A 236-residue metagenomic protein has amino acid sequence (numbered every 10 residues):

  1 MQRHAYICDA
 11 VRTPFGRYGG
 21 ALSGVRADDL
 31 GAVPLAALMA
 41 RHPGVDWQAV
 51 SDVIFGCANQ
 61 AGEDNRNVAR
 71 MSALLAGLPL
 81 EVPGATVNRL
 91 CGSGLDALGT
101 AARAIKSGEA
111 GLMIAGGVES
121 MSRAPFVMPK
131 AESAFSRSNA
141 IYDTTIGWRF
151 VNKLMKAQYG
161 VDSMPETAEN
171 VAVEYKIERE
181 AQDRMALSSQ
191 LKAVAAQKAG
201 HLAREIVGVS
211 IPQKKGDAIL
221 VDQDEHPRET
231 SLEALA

Functional and structural regions predicted by a protein language model:
M1-R70, A76, P83, T167-R179 (+2 more regions): Conserved active-site "lid/cap" helical segment
Q2-H4, Q48-S51, L78-P83, S93 (+4 more regions): Short coil/turn connectors at secondary-structure junctions
D9-V11, C57-A58, A76, G116-V118 (+3 more regions): Fold-independent oxyanion-binding glycine-rich loops and adjacent beta-strand/coil segments at enzyme active sites
V11-P14, G56-Q60, R89-S93, G117-S122 (+1 more regions): Acidic, glycine-rich active-site loops and adjacent beta-strand->loop/helix elements that engage anionic groups
R12-T13, G24-V33, G44, A181-A236: N-terminal extracellular/periplasmic Venus flytrap/periplasmic-binding protein-like
V25, C57-M113, Y142-W148, Q158-M164 (+1 more regions): Conserved catalytic cysteine-centered active-site region of acyl-thioester-dependent Claisen-condensing enzymes
V87-E119, A172-H201: Active-site-proximal alpha-helical scaffold in enzymes
G111-V171: Flexible glycine-/small-residue-enriched beta->alpha junction loops that bind anionic phosphate/pyrophosphate groups
